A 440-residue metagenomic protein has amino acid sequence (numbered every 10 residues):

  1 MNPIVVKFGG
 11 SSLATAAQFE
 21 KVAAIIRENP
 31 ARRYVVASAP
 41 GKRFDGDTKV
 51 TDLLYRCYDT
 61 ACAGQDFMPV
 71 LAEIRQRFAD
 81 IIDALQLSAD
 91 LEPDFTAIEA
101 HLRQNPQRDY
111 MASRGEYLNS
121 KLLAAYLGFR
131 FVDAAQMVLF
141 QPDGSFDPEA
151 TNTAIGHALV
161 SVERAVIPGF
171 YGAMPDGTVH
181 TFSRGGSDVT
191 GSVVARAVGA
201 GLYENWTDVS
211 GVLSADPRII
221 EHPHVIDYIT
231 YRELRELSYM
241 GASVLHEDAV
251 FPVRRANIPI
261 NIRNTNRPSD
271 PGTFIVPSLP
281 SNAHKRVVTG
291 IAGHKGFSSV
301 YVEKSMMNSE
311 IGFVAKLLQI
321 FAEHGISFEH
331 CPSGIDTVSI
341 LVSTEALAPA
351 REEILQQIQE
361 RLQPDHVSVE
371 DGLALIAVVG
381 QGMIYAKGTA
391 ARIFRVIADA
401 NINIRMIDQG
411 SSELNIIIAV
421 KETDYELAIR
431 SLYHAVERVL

Functional and structural regions predicted by a protein language model:
M1-L245, V250, S343, A419-K421 (+1 more regions): Nucleotide/pyrophosphate-binding catalytic subdomain
K42, V138-F140, G211-V212, P268-D270 (+2 more regions): Short secondary-structure capping/turn micro-motifs that flank functional sites
F131-D133, I262, H330, M406: A structural preference for short, hydrophobic beta-strand core positions in alpha/beta folds
L202-E204, P259-I262, R267: Internal nucleotide-binding/catalytic subdomain
P271-L440: A conserved regulatory-domain signal marking ACT and ACT-like small-molecule sensing domains and adjacent regulatory
